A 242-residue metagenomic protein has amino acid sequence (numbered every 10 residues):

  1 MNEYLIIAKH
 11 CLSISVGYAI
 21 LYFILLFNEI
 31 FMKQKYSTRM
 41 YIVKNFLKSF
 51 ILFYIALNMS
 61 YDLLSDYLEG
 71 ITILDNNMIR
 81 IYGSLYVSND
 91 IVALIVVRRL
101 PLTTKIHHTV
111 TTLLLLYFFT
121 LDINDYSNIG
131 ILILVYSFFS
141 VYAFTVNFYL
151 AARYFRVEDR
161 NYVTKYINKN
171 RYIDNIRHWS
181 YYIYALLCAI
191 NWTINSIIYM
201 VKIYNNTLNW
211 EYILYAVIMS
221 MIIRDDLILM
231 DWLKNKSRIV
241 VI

Functional and structural regions predicted by a protein language model:
M1-R98, M200-I242: N-terminal signal-anchor/initial transmembrane insertion module of eukaryotic multi-pass membrane proteins
K48, L52, H108-L115, Y181-N195: Core segments of transmembrane alpha-helices that mediate helix-helix packing or line hydrophobic substrate/ligand
G83, P101-K105, N175: Short, contiguous, pocket-lining structural segments that sit at or immediately flank catalytic/ligand-binding sites
V96-T164: Membrane-proximal helix-loop-helix units in multi-pass membrane proteins
V146-I242: C-terminal transmembrane module of eukaryotic multi-pass membrane proteins
